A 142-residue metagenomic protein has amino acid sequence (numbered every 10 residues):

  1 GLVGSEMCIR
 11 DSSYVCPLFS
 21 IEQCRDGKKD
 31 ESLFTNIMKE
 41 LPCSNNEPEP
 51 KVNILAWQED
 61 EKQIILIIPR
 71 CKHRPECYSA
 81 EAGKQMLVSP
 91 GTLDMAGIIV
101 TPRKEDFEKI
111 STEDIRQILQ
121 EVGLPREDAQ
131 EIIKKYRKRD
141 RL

Functional and structural regions predicted by a protein language model:
L2-I9: Short, small-residue-biased leader/transition segments that mark boundaries at the very start of proteins
R10-S20: Acyl/amide activation-and-transfer machinery of modular secondary-metabolite enzymes
I21-R25: Conserved, carboxylate-rich catalytic/transport cores that coordinate ions
K29: Metal/cofactor-centered catalytic core regions of large enzymes
S32-L142: Long, low-complexity, charged/polar intrinsically disordered accessory regions
